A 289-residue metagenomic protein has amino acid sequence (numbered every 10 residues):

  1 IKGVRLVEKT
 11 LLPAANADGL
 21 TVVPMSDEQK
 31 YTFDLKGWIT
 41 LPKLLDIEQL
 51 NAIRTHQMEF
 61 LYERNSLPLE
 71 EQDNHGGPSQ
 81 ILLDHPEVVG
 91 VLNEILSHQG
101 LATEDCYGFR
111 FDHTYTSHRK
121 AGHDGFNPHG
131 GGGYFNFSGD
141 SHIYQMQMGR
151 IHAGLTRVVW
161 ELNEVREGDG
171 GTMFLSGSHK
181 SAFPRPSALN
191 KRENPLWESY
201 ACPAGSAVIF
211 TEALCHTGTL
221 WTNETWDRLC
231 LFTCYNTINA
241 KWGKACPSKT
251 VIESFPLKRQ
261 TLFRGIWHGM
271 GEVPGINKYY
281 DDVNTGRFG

Functional and structural regions predicted by a protein language model:
I1-L35, N51, G286: Fe(II)/2-oxoglutarate
E8-L11, A15, L214-G289: Non-heme Fe(II)/2-oxoglutarate
T10, A15-N16, P24, R54 (+6 more regions): Generic low-complexity, intrinsically disordered sequence content enriched in small uncharged/hydrophobic residues
M25-K36, L45-A204, W221-T225, T233 (+1 more regions): Non-heme Fe(II) oxygenase catalytic core, chiefly the N-lobe of the double-stranded beta-helix
W38, S206-V208, C230: Beta-sheet entry/capping signal
C202-H216: Conserved metal-binding segment of the jelly-roll/cupin
